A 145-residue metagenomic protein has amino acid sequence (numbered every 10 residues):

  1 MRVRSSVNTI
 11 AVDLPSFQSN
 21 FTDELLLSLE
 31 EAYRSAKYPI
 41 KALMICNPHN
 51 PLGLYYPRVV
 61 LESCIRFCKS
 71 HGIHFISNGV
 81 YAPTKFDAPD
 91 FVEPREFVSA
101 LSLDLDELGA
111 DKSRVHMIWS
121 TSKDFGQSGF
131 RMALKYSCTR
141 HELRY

Functional and structural regions predicted by a protein language model:
M1-R2, F67: Hydrophobic/aromatic ligand-binding patch that stacks against planar heteroaromatic rings of cofactors or nucleotides
R2-I10, S102-Y145: Conserved core segment of the aminotransferase class I/II
R4-S6, V59-S63, F91-A100, L134-K135: Glycine-rich, phosphate-binding/catalytic loops in enzymes
I10, L14-V92: Active-site phosphate-binding strand-loop segment of PLP-dependent enzymes
L29-E31, L61-E62, L101-D104, W119-S120: A generic local structural motif
Y33, K37, K69, P94 (+2 more regions): Catalytic lobes of large eukaryotic enzymes
C46, S77, S99, S120-S122: Short linear Ser/Thr-Pro motifs
I73, V98, R131: Residue-level detector of short, conserved catalytic/binding motifs and their immediate flanks
